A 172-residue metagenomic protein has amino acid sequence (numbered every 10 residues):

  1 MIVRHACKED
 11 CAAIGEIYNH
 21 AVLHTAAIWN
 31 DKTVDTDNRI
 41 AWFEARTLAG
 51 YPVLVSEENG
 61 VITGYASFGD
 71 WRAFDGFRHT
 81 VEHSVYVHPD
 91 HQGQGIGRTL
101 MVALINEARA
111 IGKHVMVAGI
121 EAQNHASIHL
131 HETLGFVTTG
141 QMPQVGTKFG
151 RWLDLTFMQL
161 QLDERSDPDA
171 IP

Functional and structural regions predicted by a protein language model:
I2-E16: A short beta-loop-alpha structural element at the N-terminal edge of CoA-dependent acyl/N-acetyltransferase catalytic
G15-W42: Conserved GNAT-fold acetyl-CoA-binding loop/helix
T33-D90, M101-V102, Q161-D163: Acetyl-CoA-dependent GNAT
V61-Y65, A126, W152: Glycine-rich acetyl-CoA-binding "A-motif" of GNAT/NAT acetyltransferases
S67-D70, V117-I120, E132, V137-D154 (+1 more regions): Conserved catalytic-core motifs of GNAT/GCN5-like acyltransferases
Q92, A118-I128: Conserved beta-strand-loop-alpha-helix junction that forms the acyl-donor binding cleft
G93-N106, H129-T133: Conserved acetyl-CoA-binding loop-helix of GNAT-fold acetyltransferases
A108-I120: Conserved GNAT acetyl-CoA-binding A-motif
